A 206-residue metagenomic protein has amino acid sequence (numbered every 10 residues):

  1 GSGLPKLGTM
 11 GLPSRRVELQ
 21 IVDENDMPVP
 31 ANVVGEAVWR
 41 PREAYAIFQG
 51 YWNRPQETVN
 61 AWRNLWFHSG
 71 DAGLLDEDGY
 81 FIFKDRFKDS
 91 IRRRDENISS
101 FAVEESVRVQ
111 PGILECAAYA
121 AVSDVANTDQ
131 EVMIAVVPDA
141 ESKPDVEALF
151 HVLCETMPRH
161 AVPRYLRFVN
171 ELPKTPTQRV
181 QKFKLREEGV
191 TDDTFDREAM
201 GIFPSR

Functional and structural regions predicted by a protein language model:
G1-P5, E18, N25-P28: Gly/Ser/Thr-rich phosphate-binding loop
S2-T9, C154: Short, P/G- and charge-enriched loop/turn segments at secondary-structure junctions
M10-P13, R63-L65, V162-Y165: Short loop/turn motifs at secondary-structure junctions and domain boundaries
L12-R16, M27-N60, I98, D193: Conserved ATP/PPi-binding loop(s) of AMP-dependent carboxylate-activating enzymes
R16-E18, N64, S69-G70, L114 (+1 more regions): Short loop/turn microsegments at loop-to-beta-strand junctions
N25, W39, A44, E57 (+5 more regions): AMP-binding/adenylate-forming catalytic core of the ANL superfamily
E187-R206: Acidic/polar alpha-helix N-cap and adjacent early helical turns within long charge-rich amphipathic helices/linkers
